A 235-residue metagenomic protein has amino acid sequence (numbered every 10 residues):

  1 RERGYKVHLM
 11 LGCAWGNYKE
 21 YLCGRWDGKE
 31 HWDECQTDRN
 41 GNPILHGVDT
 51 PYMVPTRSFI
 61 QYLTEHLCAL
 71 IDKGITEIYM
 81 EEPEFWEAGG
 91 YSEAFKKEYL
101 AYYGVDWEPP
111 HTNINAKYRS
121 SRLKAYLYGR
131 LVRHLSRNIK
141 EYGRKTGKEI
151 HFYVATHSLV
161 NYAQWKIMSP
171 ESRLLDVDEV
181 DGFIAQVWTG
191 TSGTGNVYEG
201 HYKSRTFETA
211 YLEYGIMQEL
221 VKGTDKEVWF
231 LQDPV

Functional and structural regions predicted by a protein language model:
R1-G4, D72, S172-D178, M217-D225: Acidic (Asp/Glu)-rich catalytic clusters
H8-G12, Y79-P83, Y118-M168, E227-P234: Aromatic-lined carbohydrate-recognition surfaces of secreted/lumenal glycan-active proteins
L9-K73, W107-A125, R133: Active-site-adjacent "subsite" loops/lids of carbohydrate-active enzymes
P43-T64, N113-L131, T156-S158, Q186-G190 (+2 more regions): The substrate-binding groove and active-site-proximal loops of carbohydrate-active enzymes, especially glycoside
L70, I78, I139, F183 (+1 more regions): Conserved, mostly hydrophobic/aromatic
I75-T76, P83, V180: A structural motif
M80-A116, H157-N161: Active-site-proximal loop/short-helix segments that contain or immediately flank catalytic acid/base residue(s)
E87-G89, V132-T206: Substrate-binding cleft/loops of secretory-pathway carbohydrate-active enzymes
